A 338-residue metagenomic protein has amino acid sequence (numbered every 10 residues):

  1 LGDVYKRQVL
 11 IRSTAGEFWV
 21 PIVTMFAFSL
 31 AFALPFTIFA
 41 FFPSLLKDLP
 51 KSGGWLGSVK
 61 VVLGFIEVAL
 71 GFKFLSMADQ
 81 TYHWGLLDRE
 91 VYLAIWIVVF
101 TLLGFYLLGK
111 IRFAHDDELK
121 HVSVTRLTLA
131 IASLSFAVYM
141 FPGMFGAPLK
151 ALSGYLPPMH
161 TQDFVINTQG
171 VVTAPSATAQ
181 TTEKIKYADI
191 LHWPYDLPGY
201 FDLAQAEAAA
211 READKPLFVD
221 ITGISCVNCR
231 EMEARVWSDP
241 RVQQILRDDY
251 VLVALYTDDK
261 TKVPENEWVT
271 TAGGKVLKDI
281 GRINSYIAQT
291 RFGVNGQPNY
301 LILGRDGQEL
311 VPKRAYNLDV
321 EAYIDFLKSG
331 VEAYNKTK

Functional and structural regions predicted by a protein language model:
G2-A204, A213, S238: Hydrophobic alpha-helical segments characteristic of multipass inner/organellar membrane proteins
A31, G64, F136, D239-Y256 (+1 more regions): C-terminal, active-site-flanking charged/polar segments
S76-M77, S225-C229, K260-V263, G296-P298 (+1 more regions): Flexible loop/turn segments at secondary-structure boundaries
L197-Y200, T222-I224, R235-R282: Thiol-based oxidoreductase modules, predominantly thioredoxin-like and allied folds used for disulfide exchange
E212-R230: Short active-site neighborhood of thiol/selenol oxidoreductases, capturing the structured segment around
A213-L217, D248-V253, N295-Q297, R305-Q308: Loop/turn elements at helix/coil->beta-strand transitions in domains of secreted/extracellular proteins
V236-S238, G273-I283, I287, R291-T337: Non-catalytic, surface beta->alpha helical segment in thiol-disulfide oxidoreductase systems
